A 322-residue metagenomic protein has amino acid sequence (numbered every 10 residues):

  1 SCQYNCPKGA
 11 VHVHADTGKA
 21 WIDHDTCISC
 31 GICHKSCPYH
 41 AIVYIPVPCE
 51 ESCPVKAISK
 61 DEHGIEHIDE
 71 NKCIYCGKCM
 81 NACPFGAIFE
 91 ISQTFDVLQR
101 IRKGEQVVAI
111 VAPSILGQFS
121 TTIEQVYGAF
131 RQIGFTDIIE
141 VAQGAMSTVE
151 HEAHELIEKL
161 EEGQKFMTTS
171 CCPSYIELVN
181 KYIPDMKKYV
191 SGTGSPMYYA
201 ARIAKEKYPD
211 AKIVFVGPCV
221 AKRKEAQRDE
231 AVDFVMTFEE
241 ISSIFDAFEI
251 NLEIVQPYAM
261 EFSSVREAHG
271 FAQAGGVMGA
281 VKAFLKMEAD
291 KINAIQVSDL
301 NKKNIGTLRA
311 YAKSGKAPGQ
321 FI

Functional and structural regions predicted by a protein language model:
C2-D23, I32-I74, K78-Q93: Iron-sulfur cluster-binding cysteine motifs and their immediate structural context in ferredoxin-like electron-transfer
H12, T26, Q99-R100: Replace "in large, NTP-powered and nucleic-acid-processing enzymes" with "in large, NTP-powered factors and other
W21-D25, E51, Q143-V149: Short, glycine/charge-rich beta-strand/loop segments that flank catalytic centers and engage negatively charged groups
S29: Extended, charged alpha/beta regions that create polyanion-binding interfaces
P84, F89-I322: Iron-sulfur-associated redox domains of electron-transfer enzymes in respiratory and anaerobic energy metabolism
